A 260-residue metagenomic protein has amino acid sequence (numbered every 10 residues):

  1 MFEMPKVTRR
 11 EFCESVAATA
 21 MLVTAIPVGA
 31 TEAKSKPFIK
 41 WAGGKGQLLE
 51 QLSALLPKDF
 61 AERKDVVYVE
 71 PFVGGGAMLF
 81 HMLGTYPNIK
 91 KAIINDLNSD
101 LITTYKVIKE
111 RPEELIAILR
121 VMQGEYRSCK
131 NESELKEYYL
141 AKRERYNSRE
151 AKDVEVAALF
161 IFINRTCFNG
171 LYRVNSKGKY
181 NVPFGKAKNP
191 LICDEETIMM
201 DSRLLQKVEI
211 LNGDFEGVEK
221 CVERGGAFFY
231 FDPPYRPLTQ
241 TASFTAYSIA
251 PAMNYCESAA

Functional and structural regions predicted by a protein language model:
F2-K6, E11-A30: N-terminal export signals
K34-Q51, L55-L56: Class I SAM-dependent methyltransferase Rossmann-like catalytic core, especially the SAM/SAH-binding loop
L52, Y68-M82, I94-N98, I161-F168 (+3 more regions): Conserved proline-anchored active-site loop of SAM-dependent methyltransferases that bridges a beta-strand
A54-E62, V222: Glycine-rich helix-loop-beta junction characteristic of Rossmann-like nucleotide cofactor-binding loops
A61-V66, N88-I89: Short helix-terminating capping/connector loops at secondary-structure junctions
G84-Q206: Class I S-adenosyl-L-methionine-dependent methyltransferase module
I198-R224, F229-Y230: A mid-sequence, solvent-exposed acidic-amphipathic segment
F228, R236-A260: SAM-dependent methyltransferase catalytic-core segment centered on the flexible catalytic loop and adjoining short
